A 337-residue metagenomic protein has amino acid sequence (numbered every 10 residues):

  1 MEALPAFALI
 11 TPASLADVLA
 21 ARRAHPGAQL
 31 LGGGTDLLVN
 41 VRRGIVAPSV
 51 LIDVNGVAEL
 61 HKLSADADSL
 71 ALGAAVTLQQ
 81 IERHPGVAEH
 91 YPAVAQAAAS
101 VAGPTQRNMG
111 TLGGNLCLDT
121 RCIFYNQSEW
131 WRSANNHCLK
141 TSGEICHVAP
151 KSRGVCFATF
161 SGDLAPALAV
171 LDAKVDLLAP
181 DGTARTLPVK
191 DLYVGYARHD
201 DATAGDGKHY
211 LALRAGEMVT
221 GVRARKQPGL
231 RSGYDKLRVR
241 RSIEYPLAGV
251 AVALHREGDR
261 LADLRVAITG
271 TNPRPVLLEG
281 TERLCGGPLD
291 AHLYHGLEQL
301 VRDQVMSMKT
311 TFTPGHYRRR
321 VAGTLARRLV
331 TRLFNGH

Functional and structural regions predicted by a protein language model:
M1-H337: C-terminal structural segment of proteins
